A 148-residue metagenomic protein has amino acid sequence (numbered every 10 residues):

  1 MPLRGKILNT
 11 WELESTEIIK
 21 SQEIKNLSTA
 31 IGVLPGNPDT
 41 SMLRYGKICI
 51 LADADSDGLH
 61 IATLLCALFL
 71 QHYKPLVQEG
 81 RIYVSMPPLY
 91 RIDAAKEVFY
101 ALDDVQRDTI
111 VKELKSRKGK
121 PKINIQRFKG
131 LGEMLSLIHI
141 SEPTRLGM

Functional and structural regions predicted by a protein language model:
M1-S141, R145: Conserved phosphate-chemistry cores used by DNA topoisomerases
